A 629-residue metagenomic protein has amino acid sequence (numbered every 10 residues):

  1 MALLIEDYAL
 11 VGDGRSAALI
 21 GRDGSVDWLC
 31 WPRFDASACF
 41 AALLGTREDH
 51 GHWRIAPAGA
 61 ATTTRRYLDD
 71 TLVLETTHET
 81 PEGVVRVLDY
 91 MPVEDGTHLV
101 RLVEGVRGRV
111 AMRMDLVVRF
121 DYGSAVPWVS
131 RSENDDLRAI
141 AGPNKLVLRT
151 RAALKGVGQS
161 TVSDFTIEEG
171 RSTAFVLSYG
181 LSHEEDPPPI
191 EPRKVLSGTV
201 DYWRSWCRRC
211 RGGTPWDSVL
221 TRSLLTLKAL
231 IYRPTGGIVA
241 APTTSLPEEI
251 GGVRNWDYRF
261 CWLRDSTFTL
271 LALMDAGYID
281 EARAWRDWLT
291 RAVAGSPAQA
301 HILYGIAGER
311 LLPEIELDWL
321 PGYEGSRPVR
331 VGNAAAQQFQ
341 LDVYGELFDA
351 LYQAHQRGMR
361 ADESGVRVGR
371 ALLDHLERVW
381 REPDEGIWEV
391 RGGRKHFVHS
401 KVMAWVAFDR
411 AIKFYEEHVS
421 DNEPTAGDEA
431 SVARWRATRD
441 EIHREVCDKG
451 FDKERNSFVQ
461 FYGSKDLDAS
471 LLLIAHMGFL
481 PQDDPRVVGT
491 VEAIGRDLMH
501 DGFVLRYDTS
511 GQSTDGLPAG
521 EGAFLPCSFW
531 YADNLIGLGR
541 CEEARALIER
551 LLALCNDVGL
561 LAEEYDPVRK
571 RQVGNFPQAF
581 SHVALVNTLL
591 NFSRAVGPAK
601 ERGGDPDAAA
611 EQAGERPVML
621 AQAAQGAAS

Functional and structural regions predicted by a protein language model:
M1-S629: Acidic, mature catalytic/reactive cores of soluble proteins
